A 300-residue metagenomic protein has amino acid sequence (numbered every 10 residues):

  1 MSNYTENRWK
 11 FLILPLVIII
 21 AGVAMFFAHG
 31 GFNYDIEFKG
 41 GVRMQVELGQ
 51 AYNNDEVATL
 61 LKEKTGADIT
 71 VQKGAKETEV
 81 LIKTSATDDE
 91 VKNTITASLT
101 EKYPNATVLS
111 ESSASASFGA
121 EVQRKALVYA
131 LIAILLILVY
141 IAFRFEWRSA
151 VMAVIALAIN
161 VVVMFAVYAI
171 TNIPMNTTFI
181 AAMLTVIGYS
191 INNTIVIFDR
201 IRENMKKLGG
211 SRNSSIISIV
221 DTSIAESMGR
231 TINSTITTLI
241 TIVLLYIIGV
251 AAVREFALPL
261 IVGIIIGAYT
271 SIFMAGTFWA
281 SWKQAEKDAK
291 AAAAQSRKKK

Functional and structural regions predicted by a protein language model:
M1-K300: A structural signal for conserved, well-ordered secondary-structure elements that form binding/interaction cores
